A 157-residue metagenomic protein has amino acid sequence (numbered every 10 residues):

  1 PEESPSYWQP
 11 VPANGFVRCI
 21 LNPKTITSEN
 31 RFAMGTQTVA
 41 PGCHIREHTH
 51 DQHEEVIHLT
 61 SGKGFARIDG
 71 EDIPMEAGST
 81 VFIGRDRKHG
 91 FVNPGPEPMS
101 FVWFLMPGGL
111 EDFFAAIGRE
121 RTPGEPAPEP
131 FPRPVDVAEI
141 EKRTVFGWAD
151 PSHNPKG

Functional and structural regions predicted by a protein language model:
P1-F32, P123-G157: A short, N-terminal "cap"/entry segment at the start of jelly-roll beta-barrel domains of the cupin/DSBH fold
V17-P23, G35-H50: Conserved short histidine dyad/triad with adjacent acidic residue
P41, Q52-E54, H58-G64, D69: Glycine- and acidic-residue-biased ligand/ion/polar-headgroup-sensing regions
G70-D86: Short acidic-glycine-tyrosine-enriched beta hairpin
F82-I83, P96-D112: A short hydrophobic beta-strand segment most commonly corresponding to one strand of the jelly-roll/cupin
F91-G95: Asparagine-centered strand-capping/turn motif at beta-strand->loop junctions
